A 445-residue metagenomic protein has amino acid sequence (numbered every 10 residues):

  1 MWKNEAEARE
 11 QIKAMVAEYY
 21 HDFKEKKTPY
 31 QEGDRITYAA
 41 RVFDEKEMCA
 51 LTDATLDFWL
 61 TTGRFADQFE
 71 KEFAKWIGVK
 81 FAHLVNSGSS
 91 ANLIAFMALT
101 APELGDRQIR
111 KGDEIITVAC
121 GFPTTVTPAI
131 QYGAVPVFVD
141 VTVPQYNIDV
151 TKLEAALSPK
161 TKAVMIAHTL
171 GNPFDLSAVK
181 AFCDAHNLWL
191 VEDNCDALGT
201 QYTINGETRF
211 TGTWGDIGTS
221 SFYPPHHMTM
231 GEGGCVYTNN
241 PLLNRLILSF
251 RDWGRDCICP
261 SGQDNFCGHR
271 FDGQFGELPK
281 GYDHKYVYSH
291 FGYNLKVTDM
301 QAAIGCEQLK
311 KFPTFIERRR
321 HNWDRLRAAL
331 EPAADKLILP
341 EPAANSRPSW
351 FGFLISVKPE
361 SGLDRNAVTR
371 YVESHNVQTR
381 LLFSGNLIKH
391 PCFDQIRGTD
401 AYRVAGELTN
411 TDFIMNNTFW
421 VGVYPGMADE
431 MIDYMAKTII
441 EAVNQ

Functional and structural regions predicted by a protein language model:
M1-L60, S289: N-terminal "arm"/small-domain region of PLP-dependent enzymes with the aminotransferase-like
Y20-F23, A101-Q201: PLP-dependent aminotransferase-like
E25, D67-K71, V79-A82, T151 (+5 more regions): PLP-dependent aminotransferase class I/II
F43, T61, G121, P144-Q145 (+5 more regions): Glycine-/small-residue-rich active-site loops that bind phosphorylated ligands and cofactors
R64-E114, T127-Y132, F138: Phosphate-binding glycine-rich loop
I116, V137, L190-V191, T219 (+2 more regions): Structural detector of well-ordered beta-strand residues that form the stable sheet scaffold of enzyme domains
E192-M230, R245, K285-V287: Conserved active-site segment immediately N-terminal to the catalytic lysine that forms the internal aldimine
T213-I258, D299: Active-site PLP attachment segment
